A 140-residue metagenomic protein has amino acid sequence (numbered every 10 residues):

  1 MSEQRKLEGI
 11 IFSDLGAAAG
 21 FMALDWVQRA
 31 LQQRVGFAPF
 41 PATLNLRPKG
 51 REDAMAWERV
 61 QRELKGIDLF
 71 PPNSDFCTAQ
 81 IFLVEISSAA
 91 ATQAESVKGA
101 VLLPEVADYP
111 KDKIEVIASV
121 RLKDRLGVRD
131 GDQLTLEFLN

Functional and structural regions predicted by a protein language model:
S2-E115, D130-E137: Long, compositionally biased stretches
A118-D124: Short alpha-helix capping/helix-loop boundary micro-motifs
K123, L139-N140: Short, charged beta-turn/beta-strand-edge "cap" motif at the junction between a beta-strand and an adjacent loop
R125-R129: A short glycine-leucine-enriched loop at secondary-structure breakpoints that most characteristically corresponds
